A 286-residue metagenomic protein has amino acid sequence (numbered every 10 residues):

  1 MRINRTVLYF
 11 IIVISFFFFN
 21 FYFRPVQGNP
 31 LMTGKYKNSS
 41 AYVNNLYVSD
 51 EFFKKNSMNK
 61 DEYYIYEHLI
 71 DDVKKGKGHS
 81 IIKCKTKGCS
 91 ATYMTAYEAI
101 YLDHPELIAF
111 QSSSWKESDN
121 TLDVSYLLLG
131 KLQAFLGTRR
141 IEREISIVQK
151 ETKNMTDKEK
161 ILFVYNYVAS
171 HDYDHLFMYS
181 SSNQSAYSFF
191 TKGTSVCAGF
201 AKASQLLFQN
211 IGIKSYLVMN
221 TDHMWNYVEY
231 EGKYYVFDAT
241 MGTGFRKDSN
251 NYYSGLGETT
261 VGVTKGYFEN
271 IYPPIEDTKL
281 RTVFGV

Functional and structural regions predicted by a protein language model:
R2-P25: Sec-dependent N-terminal signal peptides of Gram-positive bacterial secreted proteins and lipoproteins
F18-M155, K265-V286: N-terminal accessory/pre-domain segments preceding catalytic cores
S80, H171-M178, T191, G242 (+1 more regions): Repeated polar recognition positions within modular binding domains
T86, N154, F190-T194, A198: Short, charged/polar micro-motifs that form catalytic or ligand-binding hotspots
F135-F189: Secondary-structure boundary elements
S181-F189, S195, A203-L206, D248: Conserved active-site-adjacent core of cysteine acyl-enzyme catalytic domains
G199-G262: Hydrophobic/aromatic-rich core segments of domains that either
